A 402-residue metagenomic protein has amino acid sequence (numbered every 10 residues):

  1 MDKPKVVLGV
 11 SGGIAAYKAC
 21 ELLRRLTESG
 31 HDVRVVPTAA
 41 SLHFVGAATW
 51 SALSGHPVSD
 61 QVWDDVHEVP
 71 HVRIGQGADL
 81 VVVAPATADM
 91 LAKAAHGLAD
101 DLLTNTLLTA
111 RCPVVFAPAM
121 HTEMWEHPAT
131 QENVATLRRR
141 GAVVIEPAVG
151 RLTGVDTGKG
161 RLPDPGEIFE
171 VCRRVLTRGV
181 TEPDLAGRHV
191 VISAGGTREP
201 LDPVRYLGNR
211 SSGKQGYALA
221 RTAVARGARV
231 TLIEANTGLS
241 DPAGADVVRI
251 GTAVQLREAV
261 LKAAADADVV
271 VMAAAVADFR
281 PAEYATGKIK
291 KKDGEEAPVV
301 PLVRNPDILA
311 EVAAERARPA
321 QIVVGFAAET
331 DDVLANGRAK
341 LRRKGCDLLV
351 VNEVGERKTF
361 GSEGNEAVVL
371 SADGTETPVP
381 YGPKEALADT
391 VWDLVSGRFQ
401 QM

Functional and structural regions predicted by a protein language model:
M1-F116, H121-M402: A cross-family phosphate/adenosyl-ligand binding-site feature
